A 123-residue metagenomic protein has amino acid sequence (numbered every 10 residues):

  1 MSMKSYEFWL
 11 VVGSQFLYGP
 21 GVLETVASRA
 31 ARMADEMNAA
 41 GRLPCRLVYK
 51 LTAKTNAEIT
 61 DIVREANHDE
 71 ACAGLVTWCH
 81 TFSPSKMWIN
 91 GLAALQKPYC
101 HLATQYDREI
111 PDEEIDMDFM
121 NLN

Functional and structural regions predicted by a protein language model:
M1-N123: Metallocofactor- and cofactor-centric catalytic cores in central/energy metabolism, strongly enriched
